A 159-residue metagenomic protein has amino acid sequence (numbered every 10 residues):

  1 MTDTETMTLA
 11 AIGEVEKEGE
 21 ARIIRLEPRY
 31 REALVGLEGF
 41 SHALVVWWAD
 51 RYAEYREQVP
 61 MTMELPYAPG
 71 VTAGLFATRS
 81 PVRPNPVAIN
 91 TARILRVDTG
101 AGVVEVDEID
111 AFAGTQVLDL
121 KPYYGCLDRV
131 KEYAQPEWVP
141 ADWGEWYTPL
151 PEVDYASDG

Functional and structural regions predicted by a protein language model:
M1-I89, R96-G159: Cys-His-centered catalytic/binding microenvironment captured across papain-like cysteine peptidases and homologous
